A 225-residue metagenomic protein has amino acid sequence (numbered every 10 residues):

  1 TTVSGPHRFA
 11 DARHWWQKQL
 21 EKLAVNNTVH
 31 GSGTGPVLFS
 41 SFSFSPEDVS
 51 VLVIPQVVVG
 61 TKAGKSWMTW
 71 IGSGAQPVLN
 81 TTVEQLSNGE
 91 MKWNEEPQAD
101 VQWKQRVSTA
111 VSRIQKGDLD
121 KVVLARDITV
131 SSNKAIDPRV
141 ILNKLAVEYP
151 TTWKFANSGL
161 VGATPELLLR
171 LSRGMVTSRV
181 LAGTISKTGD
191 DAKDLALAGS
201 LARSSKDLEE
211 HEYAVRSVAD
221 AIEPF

Functional and structural regions predicted by a protein language model:
T2-I54: Glycine-rich, N-terminal phosphate-binding loop and its surrounding beta-alpha-beta segment
P6-V25, M91-P97, T184-K193: A short, flexible low-complexity segment enriched in Lys/Arg and Gly/Pro that occurs in N-terminal basic tails
H30-G31, P36, V107-S108, S205-D207: Short hydrophobic "helix-edge" motifs at membrane interfaces and signal-peptide entry regions
S43, V58, G64-K65, G72-A75 (+6 more regions): Short acidic/polar capping segments at secondary-structure boundaries
V49-W67: Structural signature of FAD isoalloxazine-binding scaffolds in flavoprotein oxidoreductases
W67-P77, W93, R170-F225: Cytosolic ligand/metal-binding cores
Q76-E84: Acidic, low-complexity proline/glycine-rich segments
Q85-L167, E209-A214, V218-A221, F225: Active-site pocket-lining segments that scaffold enzyme catalytic pockets across diverse folds
